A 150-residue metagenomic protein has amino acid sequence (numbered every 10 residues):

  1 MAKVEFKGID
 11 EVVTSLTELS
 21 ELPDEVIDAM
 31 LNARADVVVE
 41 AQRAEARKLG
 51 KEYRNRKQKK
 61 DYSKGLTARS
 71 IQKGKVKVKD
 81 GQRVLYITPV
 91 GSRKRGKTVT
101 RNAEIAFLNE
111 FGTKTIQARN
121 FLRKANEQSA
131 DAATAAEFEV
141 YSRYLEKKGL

Functional and structural regions predicted by a protein language model:
M1-Y86, I105-L150: Short, Lys/Arg-rich flexible segments
S92-I105: Short, surface-exposed beta-strand/loop "edge" segments at domain boundaries and coil↔beta transitions
